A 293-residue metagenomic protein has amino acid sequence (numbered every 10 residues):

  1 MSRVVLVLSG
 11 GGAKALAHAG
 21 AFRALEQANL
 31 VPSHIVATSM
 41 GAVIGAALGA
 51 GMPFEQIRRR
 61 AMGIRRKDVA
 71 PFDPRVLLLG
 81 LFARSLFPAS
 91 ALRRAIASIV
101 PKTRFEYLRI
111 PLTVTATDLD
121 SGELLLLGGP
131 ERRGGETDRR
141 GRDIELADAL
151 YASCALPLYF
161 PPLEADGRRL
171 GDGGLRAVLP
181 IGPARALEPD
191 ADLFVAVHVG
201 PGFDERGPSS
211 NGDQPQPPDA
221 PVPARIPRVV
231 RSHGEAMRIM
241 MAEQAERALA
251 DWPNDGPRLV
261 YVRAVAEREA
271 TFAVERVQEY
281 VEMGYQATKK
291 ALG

Functional and structural regions predicted by a protein language model:
M1-T38, A46-G293: Patatin-like phospholipase
